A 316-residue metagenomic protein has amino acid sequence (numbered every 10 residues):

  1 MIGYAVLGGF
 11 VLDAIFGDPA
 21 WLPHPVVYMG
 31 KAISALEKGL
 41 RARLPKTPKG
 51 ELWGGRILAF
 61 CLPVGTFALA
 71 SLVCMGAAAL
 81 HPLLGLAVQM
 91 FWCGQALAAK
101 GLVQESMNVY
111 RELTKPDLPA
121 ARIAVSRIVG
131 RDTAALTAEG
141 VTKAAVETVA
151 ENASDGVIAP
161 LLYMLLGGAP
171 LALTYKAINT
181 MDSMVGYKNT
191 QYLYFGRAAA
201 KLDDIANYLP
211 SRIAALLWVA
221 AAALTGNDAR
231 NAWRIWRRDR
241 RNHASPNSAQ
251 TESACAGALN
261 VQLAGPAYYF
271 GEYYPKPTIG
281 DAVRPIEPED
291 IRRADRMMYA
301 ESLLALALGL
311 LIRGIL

Functional and structural regions predicted by a protein language model:
M1-T174, I178, G186-L316: Hydrophobic alpha-helical transmembrane segments
S183: Glycine-rich phosphate/dinucleotide-binding loop and adjoining beta-alpha-beta core of small-molecule
